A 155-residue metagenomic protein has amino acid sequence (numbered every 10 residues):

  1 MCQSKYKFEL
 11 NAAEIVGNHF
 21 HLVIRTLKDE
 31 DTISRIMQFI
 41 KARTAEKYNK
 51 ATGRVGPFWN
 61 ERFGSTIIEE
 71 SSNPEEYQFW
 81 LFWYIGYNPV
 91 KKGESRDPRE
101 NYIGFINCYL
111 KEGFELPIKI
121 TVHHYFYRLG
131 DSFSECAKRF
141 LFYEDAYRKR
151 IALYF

Functional and structural regions predicted by a protein language model:
M1-G17, T26-F155: Short Pro-Cys-Gly-centered "Cys-loop" motif that presents a nucleophilic cysteine in a tight turn
H19-H21: Histidine-centered active-site/metal-ligand motif
